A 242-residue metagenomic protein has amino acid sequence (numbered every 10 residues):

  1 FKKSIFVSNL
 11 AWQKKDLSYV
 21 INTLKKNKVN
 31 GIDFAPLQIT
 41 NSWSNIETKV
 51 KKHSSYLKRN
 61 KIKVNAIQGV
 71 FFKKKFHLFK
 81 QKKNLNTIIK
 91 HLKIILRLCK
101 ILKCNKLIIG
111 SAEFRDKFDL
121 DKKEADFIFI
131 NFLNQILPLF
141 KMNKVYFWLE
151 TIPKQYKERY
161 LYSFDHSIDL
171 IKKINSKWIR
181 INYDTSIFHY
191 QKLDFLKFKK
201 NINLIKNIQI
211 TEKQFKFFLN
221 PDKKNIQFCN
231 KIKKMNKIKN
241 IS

Functional and structural regions predicted by a protein language model:
F1-C104, E124, N134, S176 (+2 more regions): N-terminal pre-domain/capping segments
Y19-T23, K49-Y56, H91-L98, F129-I136 (+3 more regions): A general structural detector for well-ordered alpha-helical segments in enzyme core domains, enriched
I32, I67, Q135-N230: Acidic/histidine-rich catalytic cores of soluble enzymes
F34, N65-G69, C104-S111, V145-T151 (+1 more regions): Short beta-strand segments at enzyme active-site cores
L37, F72, A112, I152 (+1 more regions): Flexible loop residues that form catalytic and substrate-binding hotspots at small-molecule/glycan-binding clefts
F79-K83, A112-D126, I152-R159, F217: Surface-exposed cleft-lining segments at the edges of enzyme active sites
I101-G110, D126-W148: Glycine/proline-rich, flexible active-site/cofactor-binding loop segments that harbor closely spaced acidic
